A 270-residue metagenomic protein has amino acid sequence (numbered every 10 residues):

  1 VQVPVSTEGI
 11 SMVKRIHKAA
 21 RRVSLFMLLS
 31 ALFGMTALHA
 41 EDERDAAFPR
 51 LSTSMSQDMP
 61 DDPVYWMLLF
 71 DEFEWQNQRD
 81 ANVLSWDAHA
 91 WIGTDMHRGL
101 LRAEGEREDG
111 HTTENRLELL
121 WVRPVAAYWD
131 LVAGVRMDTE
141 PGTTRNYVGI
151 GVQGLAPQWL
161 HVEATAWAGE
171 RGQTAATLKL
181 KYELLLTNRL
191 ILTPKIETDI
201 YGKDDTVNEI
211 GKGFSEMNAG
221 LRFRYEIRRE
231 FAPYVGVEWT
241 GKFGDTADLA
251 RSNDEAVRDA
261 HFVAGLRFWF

Functional and structural regions predicted by a protein language model:
E8, V13, L38-H111, N115 (+2 more regions): Outer-membrane beta-barrel initiation region
V64-W66, N82-W86, T113-N115, T144-V148 (+3 more regions): Residues that define the transmembrane beta-barrel architecture of outer-membrane proteins
E72, L101-G105, A133-M137, A164-A168 (+2 more regions): Transmembrane beta-barrel strands of outer-membrane/channel proteins
A88, L119, I150, L178-L180 (+2 more regions): Membrane-embedded beta-strands of outer-membrane beta-barrel proteins, especially the hydrophobic/small aromatic
I92-T94, R123, G154, A168 (+3 more regions): Residue-level signature of outer-membrane beta-barrel architecture
M96-L100, A127-L131, Q158-V162, T187-L192 (+1 more regions): Repeated loop/turn-to-beta-strand initiation elements of outer-membrane beta-barrel proteins
T144-D205: Detector for outer-membrane/organellar transmembrane beta-barrel domains, recognizing the amphipathic beta-strand
L221-E226, V257-F270: Outer-membrane beta-barrel "beta-signal"
